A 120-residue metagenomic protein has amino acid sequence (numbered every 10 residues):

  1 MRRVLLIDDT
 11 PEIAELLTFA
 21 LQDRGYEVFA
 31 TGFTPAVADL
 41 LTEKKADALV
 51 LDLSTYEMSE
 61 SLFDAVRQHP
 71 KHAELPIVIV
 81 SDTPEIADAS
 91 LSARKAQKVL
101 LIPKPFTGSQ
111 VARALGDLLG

Functional and structural regions predicted by a protein language model:
D8: Conserved acidic carboxylate
P11-E15, A87: Charged phosphotransfer/docking patches of two-component systems
E15-D23: Charged docking surfaces used in two-component/phosphorelay signaling
A30-A48, Y56: Acidic, metal-coordinating helix/loop segments flanking the phosphotransfer/catalytic sites of two-component signaling
K45, K71-P76: His-Asp phosphorelay/catalytic-motif detector in bacterial-type signaling
L51-Q68, D88: Conserved phosphotransfer microenvironments
E60-S61, T83-I102, G108-S109, R113: Alpha4 helix (beta4-alpha4-beta5 surface) of REC/receiver domains from two-component response regulators
E74-I86: A short, hydrophobic beta-strand element within the central beta-sheet of small alpha/beta folds
